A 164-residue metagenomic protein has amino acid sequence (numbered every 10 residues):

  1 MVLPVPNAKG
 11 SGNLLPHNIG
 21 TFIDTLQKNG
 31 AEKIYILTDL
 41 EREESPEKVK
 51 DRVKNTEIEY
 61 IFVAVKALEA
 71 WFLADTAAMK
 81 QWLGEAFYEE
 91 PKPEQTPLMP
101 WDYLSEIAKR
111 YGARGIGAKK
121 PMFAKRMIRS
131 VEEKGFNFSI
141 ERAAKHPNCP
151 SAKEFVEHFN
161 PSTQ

Functional and structural regions predicted by a protein language model:
M1-P6, N13-Y35, D39-Q164: C-terminal accessory helical subdomains adjacent to catalytic cores in phosphodiester- and nucleotide-handling enzymes
